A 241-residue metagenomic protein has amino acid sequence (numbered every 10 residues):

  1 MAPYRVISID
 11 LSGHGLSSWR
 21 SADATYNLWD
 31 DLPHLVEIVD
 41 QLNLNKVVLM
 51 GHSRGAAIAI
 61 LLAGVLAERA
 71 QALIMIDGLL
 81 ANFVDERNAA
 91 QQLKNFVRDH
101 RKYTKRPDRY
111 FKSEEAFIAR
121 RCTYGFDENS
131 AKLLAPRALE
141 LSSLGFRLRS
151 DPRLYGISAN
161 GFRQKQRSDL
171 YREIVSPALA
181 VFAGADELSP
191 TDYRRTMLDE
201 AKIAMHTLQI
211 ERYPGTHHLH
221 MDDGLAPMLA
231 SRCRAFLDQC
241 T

Functional and structural regions predicted by a protein language model:
P3, N45-N88: Conserved hydrolase catalytic core segment
I7-M50, D222: Active-site loop/oxyanion-hole signature of alpha/beta-hydrolase fold enzymes
L11-H14, W19, G78, A183-A185 (+1 more regions): Active-site loop/turn elements of alpha/beta-hydrolase fold enzymes, especially the short glycine-/histidine-rich
S17-D23, V84-R87, T191: Conserved catalytic-core motifs of eukaryotic protein kinase domains, centered on the activation segment
I76-Y110: A catalytic-pocket lid/entrance helix-loop region that shapes and gates access to the active site across common
R109-S189: Alpha/beta-hydrolase
V175-T216: Conserved loop-alpha-helix segment in the C-terminal half of the alpha/beta-hydrolase fold that carries the catalytic
T216-L225: Catalytic histidine-centered segment of alpha/beta-hydrolase-like enzymes
